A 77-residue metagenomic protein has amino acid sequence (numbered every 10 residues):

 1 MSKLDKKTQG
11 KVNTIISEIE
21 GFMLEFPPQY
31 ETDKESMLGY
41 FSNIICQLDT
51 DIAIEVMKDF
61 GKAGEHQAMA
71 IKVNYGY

Functional and structural regions predicted by a protein language model:
S2-E31: N-terminal acidic leader/helix
S2-L4, K72-Y77: Short acidic DE-rich linear segments
G21-A70, Y77: Acidic, low-complexity, intrinsically disordered interaction modules
